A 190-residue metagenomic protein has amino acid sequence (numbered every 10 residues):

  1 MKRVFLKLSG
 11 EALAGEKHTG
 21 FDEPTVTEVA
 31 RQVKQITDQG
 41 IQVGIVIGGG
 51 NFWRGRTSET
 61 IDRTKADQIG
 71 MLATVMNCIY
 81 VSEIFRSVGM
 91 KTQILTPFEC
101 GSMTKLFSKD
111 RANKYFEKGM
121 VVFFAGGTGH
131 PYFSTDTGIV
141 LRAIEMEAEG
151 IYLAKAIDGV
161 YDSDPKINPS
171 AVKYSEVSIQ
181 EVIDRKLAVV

Functional and structural regions predicted by a protein language model:
M1-Q42: N-terminal glycine-/serine-/threonine-rich phosphate-binding loop
F5-S9, I47-G48, L95, F124-G126 (+1 more regions): Short beta-strand segments
K7, R56-T64, E99-V121, P131-V190: Active-site phosphate/oxyanion-binding loops
G15-P24, I61-G70, V182-I183: Glycine-rich tight-turn/loop motif centered on a GG-T
T37-Q39, I79-G89, L141-E149: Alpha-helix C-terminal capping segments
G40-G44, G119-V121: Loop/turn-to-beta-strand initiation segments
V43, K91-T92, I151: Hydrophobic anchor at the start of a short beta-strand that flanks the dinucleotide cofactor-binding loop
S58-T104: Glycine/small-residue-rich loop that forms an oxyanion/phosphate-binding "nest" at active or ligand-binding sites
